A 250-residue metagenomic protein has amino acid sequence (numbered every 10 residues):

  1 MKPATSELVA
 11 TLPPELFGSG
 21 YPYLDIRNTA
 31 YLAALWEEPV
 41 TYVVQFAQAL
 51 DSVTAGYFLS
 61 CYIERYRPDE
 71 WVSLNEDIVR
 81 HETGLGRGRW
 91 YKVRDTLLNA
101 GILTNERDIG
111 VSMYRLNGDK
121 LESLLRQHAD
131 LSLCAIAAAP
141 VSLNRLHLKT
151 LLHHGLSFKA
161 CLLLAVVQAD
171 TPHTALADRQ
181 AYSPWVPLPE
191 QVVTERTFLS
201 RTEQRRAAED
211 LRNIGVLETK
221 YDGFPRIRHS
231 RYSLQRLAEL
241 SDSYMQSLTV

Functional and structural regions predicted by a protein language model:
M1-I78, D95-I102, V111-S112, L116-Q191: Short recognition helix of helix-turn-helix/winged-helix DNA-binding domains
E76-R87, E190-R201: Short helix-coil junctions and helix-kink-helix linkers
L85-T96, L199-D210: Short amphipathic alpha-helical interaction segments
L98-D108, R212-D222: A short, conserved structural fragment
R107-M113, Y221-S230: Short, Lys/Arg-rich nucleic-acid/phosphate-binding segment
D119-R126, Q235-S243: Short, charged/polar, Gly/Pro-enriched secondary-structure boundary elements
G155, P189-R196, R206, D210-T219: Mid-protein regulatory/catalytic core that forms ligand/cofactor-binding pockets and protein-protein interaction
